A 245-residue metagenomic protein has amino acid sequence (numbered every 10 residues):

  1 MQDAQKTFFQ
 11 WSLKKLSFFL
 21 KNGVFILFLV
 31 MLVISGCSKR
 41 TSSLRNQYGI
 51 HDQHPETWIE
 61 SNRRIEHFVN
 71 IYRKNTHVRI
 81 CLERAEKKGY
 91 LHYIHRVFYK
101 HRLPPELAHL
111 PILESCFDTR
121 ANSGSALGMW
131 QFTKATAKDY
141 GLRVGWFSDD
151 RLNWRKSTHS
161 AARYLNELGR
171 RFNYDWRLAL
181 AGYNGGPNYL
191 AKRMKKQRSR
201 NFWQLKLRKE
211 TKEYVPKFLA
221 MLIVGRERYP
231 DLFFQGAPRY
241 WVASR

Functional and structural regions predicted by a protein language model:
M1-F18: N-terminal secretory signal peptides that target proteins for export/translocation
F9, F19-L20, F25-R102, F234: An acidic, Gly/Ser/Thr/Pro-rich helix-cap/linker signature
T41-R73, Q131, A135-T136, G145 (+1 more regions): Catalytic and substrate-binding regions of cell-wall glycan-acting enzymes that process beta-1,4-linked
L82-R84, F147-T158: Active-site metal-coordination segments of metallo-dependent hydrolases
L103-D118, A179-N184: Short, functionally critical alpha-helical segments immediately adjacent to catalytic or ligand/cofactor-binding
C116-A126, D139, L168, P187-R200: Secretory-pathway/luminal and periplasmic proteins that interact with or process carbohydrate-rich
S125-W146, T158-A161, L165: Substrate-binding/active-site groove segments that recognize and process beta-1,4-linked N-acetyl-hexosamine
F233-R245: Low-complexity, Gly/Ser/Thr/Pro-rich intrinsically disordered linker/tail segments
